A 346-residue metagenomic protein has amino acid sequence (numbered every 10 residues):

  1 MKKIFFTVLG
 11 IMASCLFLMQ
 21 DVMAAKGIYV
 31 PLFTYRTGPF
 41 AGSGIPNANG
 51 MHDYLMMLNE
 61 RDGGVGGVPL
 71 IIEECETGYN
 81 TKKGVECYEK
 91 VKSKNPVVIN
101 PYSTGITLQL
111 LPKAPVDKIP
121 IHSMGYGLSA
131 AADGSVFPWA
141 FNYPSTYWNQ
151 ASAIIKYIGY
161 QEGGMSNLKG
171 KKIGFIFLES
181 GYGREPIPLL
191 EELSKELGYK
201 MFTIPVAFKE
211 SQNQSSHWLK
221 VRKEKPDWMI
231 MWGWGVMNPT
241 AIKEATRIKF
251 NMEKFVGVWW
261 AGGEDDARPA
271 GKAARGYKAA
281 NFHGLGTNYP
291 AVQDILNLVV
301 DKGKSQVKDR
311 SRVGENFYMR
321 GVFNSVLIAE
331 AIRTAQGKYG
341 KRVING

Functional and structural regions predicted by a protein language model:
V8-F17: Bacterial N-terminal signal peptides
F17-A24: Sec/Tat signal peptide C-region and signal peptidase I cleavage site
G27-Y29, G42-N49, R61-G134, Y143 (+2 more regions): Beta-alpha junction/loop-to-helix N-cap segments that form part of ligand/metal-binding clefts
I28-H52, C75-K82, S103, I176-E185 (+1 more regions): Extracytoplasmic "Venus flytrap"
V91-T104, H122-M124, K172-F177, K225-G235 (+3 more regions): Periplasmic-binding protein-like
S129-A130, P138-K249, G286-N297: Extracellular/periplasmic Venus flytrap/periplasmic-binding protein
A245-V322: Extracellular/periplasmic periplasmic-binding protein-like sensory domains
K304-Y318, A329-G346: Segments of small-molecule ligand-sensing domains
